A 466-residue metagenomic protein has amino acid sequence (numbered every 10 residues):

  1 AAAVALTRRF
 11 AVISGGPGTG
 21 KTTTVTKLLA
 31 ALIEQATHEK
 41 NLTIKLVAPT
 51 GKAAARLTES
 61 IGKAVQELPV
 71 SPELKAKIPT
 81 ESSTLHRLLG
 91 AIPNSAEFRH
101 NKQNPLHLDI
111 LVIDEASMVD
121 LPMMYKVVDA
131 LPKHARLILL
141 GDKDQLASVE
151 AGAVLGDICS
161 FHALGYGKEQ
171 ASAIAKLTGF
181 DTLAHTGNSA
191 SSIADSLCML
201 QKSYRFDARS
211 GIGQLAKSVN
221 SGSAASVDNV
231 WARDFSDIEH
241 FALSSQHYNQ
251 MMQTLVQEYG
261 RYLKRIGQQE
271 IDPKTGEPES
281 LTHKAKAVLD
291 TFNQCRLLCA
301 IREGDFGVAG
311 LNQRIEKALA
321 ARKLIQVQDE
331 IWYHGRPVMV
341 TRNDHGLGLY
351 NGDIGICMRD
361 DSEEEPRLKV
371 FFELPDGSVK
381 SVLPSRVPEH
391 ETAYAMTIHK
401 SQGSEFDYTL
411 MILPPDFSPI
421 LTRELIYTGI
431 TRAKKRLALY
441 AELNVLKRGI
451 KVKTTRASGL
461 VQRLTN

Functional and structural regions predicted by a protein language model:
A2, L6-A232: ASCE P-loop NTPase helicase motor core
A2-V4, S14-P17, L46, L74 (+13 more regions): Replace "in large, NTP-powered and nucleic-acid-processing enzymes" with "in large, NTP-powered factors and other
T7-R9, T19, H38-K40, G51 (+11 more regions): Short flexible coil/turn linkers enriched for glycine and charged/polar residues that connect secondary-structure
L42-K45, Q294-R296, P337, Y408: Residues that mark the start of a beta-strand
L46, L139, L297-C299, M411 (+1 more regions): Structural beta-sheet core signal
T84, D114, D142, L200 (+5 more regions): Residue-level signature of catalytic and energy-coupling elements of molecular machines, predominantly ATP/GTP-dependent
D144, S148-V338, D344-L347: Conserved helicase motor core of P-loop NTPases
S221, D353-N466: C-terminal accessory regions
